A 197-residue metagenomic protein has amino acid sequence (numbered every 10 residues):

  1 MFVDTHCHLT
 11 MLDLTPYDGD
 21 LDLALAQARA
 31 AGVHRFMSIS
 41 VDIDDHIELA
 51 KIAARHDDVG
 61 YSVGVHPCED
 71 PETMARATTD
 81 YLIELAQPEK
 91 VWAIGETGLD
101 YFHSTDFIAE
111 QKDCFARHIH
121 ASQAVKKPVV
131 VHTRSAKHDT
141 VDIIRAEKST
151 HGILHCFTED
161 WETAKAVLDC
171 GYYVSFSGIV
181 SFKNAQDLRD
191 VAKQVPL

Functional and structural regions predicted by a protein language model:
M1-L197: Mid-domain alpha/beta scaffold segments of enzyme catalytic cores
